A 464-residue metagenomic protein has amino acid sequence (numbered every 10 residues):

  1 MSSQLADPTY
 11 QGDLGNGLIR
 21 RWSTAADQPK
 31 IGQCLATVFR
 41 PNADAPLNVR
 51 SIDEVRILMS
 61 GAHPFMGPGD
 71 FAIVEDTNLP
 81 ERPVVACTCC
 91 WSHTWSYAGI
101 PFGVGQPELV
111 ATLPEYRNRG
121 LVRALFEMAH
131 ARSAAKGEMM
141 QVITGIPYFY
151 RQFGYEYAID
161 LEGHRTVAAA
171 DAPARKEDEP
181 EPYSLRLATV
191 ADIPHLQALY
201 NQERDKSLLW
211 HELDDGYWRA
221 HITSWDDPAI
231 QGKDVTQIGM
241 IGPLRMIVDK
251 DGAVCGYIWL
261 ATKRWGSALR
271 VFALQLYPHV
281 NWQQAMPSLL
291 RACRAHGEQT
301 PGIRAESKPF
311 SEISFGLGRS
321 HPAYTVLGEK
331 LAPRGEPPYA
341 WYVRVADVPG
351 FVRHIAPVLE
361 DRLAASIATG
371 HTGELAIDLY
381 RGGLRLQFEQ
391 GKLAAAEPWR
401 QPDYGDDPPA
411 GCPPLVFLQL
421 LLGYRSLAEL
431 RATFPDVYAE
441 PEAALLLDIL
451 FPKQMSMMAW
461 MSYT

Functional and structural regions predicted by a protein language model:
M1-P29, Q33-P46, D53-R56, E75 (+2 more regions): Intrinsically disordered, low-complexity, positively biased terminal segments
A43, E54-A72, C87-C89, G99 (+1 more regions): N-terminal, Lys/Arg-enriched amphipathic/low-complexity engagement segments that precede the first folded domain
F71-I73, E81-H93, V104-Q106, A111 (+3 more regions): Conserved beta-strand in the GNAT
L109-T112, N118-A131, N281-A295: Conserved acetyl-CoA-binding loop-helix of GNAT-fold acetyltransferases
S133, Q141, Y150, R245 (+1 more regions): Conserved catalytic-core segments centered on acid/base and nucleophilic motifs
A135-M139, T144-H164, G316-P337: Conserved active-site alpha-helix within GNAT-family acetyltransferase domains
Y157-E181: Flexible glycine-/small-residue-enriched beta->alpha junction loops that bind anionic phosphate/pyrophosphate groups
